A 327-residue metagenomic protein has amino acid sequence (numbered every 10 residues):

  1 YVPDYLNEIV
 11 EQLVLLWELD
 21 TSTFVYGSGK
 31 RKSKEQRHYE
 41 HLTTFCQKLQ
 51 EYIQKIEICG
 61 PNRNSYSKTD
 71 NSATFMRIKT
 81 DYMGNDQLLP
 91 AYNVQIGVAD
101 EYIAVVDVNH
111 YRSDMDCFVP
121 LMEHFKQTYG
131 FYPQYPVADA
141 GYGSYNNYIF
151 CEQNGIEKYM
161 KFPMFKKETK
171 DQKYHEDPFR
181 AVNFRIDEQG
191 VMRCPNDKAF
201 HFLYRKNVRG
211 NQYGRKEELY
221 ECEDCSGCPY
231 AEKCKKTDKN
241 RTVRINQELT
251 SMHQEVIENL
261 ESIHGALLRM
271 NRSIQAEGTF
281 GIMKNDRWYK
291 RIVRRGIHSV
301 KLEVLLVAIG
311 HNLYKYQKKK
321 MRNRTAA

Functional and structural regions predicted by a protein language model:
Y1-A327: Anion-binding and metal-coordination hotspots
